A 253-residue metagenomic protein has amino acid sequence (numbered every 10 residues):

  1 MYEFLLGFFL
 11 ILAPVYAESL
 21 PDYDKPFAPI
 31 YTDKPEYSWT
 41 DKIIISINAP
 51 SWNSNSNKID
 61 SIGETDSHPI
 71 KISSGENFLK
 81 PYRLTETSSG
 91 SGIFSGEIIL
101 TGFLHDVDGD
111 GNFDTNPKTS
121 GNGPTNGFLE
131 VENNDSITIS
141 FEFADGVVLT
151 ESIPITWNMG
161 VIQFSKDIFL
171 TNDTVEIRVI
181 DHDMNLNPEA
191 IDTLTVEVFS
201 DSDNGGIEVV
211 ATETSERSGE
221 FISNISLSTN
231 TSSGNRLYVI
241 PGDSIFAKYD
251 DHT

Functional and structural regions predicted by a protein language model:
M1-F8: Sec-dependent signal peptide recognition, specifically the positively charged N-region followed immediately by
F8-A17: Hydrophobic h-region of N-terminal signal peptides that target proteins for export in Gram-negative bacteria
Y16-T253: Long, disordered, Ser/Thr/Pro-rich
